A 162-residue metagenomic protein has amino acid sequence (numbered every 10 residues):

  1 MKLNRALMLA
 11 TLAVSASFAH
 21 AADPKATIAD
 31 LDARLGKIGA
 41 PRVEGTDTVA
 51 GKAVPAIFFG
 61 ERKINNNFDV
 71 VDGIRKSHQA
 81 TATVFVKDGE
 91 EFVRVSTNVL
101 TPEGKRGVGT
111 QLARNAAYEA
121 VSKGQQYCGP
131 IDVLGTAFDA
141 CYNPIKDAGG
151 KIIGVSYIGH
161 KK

Functional and structural regions predicted by a protein language model:
M1-M8: Bacterial N-terminal signal peptides that target proteins for export
L9-S15: Bacterial N-terminal signal peptides
S17-A21: Sec/Tat signal peptide C-region and signal peptidase I cleavage site
A22-I64, V99-K105: Extracellular/periplasmic ligand-binding regions of membrane signal-transduction receptors
K25-T27, D32-G45, V71-F92, P130: Short N-terminal helix-loop-first-beta-strand/juxtamembrane motif that initiates sensory/input modules
I57-K63, T136-K162: Conserved beta-strands of PAS-like sensory domains
N65-Q79, S96-G135: Extracytoplasmic/periplasmic sensor domains and loops in membrane signaling proteins
V84-V86, V99, I145: Hydrophobic beta-strand positions
